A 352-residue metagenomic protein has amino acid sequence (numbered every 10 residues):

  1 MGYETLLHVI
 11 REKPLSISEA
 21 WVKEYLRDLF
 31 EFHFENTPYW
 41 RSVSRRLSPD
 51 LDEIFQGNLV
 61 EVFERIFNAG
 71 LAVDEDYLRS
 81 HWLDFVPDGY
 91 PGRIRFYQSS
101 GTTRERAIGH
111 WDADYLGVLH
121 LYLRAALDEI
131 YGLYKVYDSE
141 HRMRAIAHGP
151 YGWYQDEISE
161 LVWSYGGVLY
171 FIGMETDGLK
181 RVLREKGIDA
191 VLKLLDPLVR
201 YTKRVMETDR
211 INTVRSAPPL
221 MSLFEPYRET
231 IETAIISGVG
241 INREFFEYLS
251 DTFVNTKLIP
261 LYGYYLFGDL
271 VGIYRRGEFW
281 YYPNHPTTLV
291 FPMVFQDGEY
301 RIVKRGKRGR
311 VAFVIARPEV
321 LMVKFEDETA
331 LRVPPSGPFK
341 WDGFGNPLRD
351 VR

Functional and structural regions predicted by a protein language model:
M1-E24, D28-L29, G167-R352: Active-site glycine/GP-rich loop and adjacent strand/helix microenvironment that borders small-molecule binding pockets
M1-Q98, R104-H141, P150-Y151: Nucleotide 5′-phosphate-binding alpha/beta core
Y39-V43, E157, S222-F224, E244-F245: Phosphate- and divalent-cation-binding pockets in alpha/beta enzyme and binding domains that engage nucleotide-derived
S99-S100, P260: Active-site neighborhood of phospho(di)ester-bond hydrolases with catalytic His/Asp-centered motifs
A113-D114, L161-S164, R275-G277: Short secondary-structure boundary/capping segments
L116, Y151-Y154, N242, E319: Alpha-helix N-cap/loop-to-helix initiation residues
L119-A145, L179-I188, P197-E207: Conserved ATP-dependent adenylate/AMP-binding module captured primarily in the ANL superfamily
I130-D177: Conserved AMP-binding loop of ANL adenylate-forming enzymes
